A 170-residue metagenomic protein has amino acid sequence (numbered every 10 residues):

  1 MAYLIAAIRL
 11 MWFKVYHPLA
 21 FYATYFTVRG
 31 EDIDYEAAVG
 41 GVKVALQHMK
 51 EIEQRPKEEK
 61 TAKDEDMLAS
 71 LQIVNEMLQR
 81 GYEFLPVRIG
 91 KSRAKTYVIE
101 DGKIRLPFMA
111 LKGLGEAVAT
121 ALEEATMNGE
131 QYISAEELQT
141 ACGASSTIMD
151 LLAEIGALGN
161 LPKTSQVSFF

Functional and structural regions predicted by a protein language model:
M1-F170: Noncatalytic, beta-rich nucleic-acid-contacting surfaces in large DNA/RNA-processing enzymes
